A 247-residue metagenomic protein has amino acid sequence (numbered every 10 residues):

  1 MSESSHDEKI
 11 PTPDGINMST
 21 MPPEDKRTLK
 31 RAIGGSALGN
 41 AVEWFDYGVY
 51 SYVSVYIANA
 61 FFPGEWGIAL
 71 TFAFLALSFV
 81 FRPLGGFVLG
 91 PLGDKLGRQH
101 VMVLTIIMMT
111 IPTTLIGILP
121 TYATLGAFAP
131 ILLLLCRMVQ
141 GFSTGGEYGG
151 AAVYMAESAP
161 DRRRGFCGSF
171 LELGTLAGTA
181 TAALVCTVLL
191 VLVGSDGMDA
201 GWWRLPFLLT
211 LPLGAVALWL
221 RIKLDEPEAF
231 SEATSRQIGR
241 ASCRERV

Functional and structural regions predicted by a protein language model:
S2-V55: Cytosolic juxtamembrane N-terminal segment immediately preceding the first transmembrane helix of multi-pass
S51-L84, M102, A127, I131: Extracellular/periplasmic helix-loop-helix junction of adjacent transmembrane segments in MFS-like secondary
K95-I107: Cytoplasmic membrane-interface "Motif A"-like loop-to-helix N-cap segments of 12-TM Major Facilitator Superfamily
I107-G126: C-terminal ends and interior cores of transmembrane alpha-helices in multi-pass membrane transporters/permeases
L119, L125-G145: Hydrophobic core of transmembrane alpha-helices in multi-pass small-molecule transporters, especially MFS/SLC-type
S143, G165-L190, L213: Glycine-rich segments within core transmembrane alpha-helices of 12-TM secondary carriers
A200-W219: Symmetry-related core transmembrane helices of the 12-TM Major Facilitator Superfamily/SLC fold
